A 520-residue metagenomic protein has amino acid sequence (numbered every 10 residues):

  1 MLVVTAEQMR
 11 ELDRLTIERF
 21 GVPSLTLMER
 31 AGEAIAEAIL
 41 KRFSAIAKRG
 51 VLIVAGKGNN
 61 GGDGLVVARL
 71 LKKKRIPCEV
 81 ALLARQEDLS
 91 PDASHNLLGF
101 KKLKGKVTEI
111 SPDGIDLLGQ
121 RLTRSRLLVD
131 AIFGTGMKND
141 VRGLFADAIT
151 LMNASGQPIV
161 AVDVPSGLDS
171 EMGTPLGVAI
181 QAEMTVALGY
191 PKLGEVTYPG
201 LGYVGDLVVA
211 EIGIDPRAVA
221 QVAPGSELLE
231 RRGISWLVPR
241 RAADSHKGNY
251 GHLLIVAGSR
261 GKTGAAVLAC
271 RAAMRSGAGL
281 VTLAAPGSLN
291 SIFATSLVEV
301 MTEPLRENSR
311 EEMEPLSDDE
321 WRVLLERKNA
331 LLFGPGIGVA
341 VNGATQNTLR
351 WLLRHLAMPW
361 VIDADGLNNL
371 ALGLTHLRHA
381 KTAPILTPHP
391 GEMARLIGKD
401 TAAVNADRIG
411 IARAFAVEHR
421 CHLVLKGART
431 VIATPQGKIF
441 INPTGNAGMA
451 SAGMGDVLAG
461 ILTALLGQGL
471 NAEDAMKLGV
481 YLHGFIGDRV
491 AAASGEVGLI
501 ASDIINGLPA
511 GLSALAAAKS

Functional and structural regions predicted by a protein language model:
M1-L83, S90, E195-A364, N368-I385 (+1 more regions): Small-residue (G/A/S/T)-rich helix-start motifs and N-terminal tracts that mark the onset
A68-A154, S291, S296-E307, D319-R327: N-terminal small/polar loop signature for handling phosphorylated ligands or for N-terminal nucleophile
I110-G114, G156-P158, V341-G343, M358: Generic structural signal for short, solvent-exposed loop/turn connectors between secondary structure elements
S125-L127, I132-G134, K138-P224: Internal gly/pro-rich beta-alpha loop/helix module that stabilizes soluble enzyme cofactors or their anionic handles
